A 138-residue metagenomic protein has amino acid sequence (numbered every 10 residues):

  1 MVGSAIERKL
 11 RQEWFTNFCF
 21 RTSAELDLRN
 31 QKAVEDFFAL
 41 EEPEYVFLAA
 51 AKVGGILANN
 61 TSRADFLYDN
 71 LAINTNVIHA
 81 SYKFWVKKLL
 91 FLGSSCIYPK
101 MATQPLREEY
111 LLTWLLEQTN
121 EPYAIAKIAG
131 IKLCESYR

Functional and structural regions predicted by a protein language model:
M1-R138: N-terminal Rossmann-like NAD(P)+-binding domain of SDR-like oxidoreductases, especially those catalyzing
